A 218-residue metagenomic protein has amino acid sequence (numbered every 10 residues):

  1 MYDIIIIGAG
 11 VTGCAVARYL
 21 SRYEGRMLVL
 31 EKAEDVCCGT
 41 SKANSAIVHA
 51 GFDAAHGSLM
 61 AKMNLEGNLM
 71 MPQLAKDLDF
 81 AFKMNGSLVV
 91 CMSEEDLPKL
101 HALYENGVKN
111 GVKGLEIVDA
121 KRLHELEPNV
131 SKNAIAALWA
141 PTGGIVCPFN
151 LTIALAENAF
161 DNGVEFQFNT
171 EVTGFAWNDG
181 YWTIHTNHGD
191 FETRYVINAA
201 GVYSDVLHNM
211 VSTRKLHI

Functional and structural regions predicted by a protein language model:
Y2, D79, T193-R194: Local beta-strand N-terminus motif with an aromatic residue
Y2-V29: N-terminal Rossmann-like FAD-binding beta1-loop-alpha1 element of flavoenzymes
I7, A50, N198-A199: Redox-cofactor binding/interface segments in oxidoreductases and associated redox assembly factors
T12, D35, Y203: Conserved Rossmann-like nucleotide-cofactor binding loop
S21-A43: Glycine-rich FAD pyrophosphate-binding loop
A46-L126, I135: Dinucleotide-binding Rossmann-like beta1-alpha1 core, especially the glycine-rich loop that anchors the ADP
L138-Y195, A199, Y203-V206: Helical element adjacent to the flavin cofactor pocket in flavoenzyme catalytic cores
L207-I218: Glycine-rich beta-alpha-beta "Rossmann" dinucleotide-binding loop(s) and their flanking helix/strand
